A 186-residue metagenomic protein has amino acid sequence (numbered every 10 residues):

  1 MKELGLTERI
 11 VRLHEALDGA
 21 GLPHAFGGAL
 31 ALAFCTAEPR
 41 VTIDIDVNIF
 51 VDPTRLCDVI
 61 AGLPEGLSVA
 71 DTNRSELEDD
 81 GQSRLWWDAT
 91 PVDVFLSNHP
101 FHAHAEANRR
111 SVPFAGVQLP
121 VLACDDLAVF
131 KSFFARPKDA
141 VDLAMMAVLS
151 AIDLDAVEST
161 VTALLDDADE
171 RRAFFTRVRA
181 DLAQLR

Functional and structural regions predicted by a protein language model:
M1-R186: Compositionally biased terminal segments of proteins
